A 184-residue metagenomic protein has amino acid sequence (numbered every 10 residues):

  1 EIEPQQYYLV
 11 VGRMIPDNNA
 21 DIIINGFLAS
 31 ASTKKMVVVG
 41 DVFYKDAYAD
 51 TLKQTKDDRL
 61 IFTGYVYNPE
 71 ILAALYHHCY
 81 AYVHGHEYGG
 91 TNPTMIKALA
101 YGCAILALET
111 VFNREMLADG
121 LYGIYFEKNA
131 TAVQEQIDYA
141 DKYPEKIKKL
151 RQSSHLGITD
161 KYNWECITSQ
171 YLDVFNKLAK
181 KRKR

Functional and structural regions predicted by a protein language model:
I2-N18, I24-A29, V37: Conserved donor-binding/catalytic core segment of Leloir-type glycosyltransferases
A49-P69: Nucleotide-activated donor-binding/catalytic signature segment of Leloir-type glycosyltransferases, i.e., the conserved
A73-C79, A98: Short alpha-helical donor nucleotide-sugar binding micro-motif in glycosyltransferases
E87: Aromatic "clamp/platform" in nucleotide-sugar-dependent glycosyltransferases that forms part of the donor/acceptor
A104-A107: Short hydrophobic beta-strand element within catalytic cores of glycosyltransferases and related nucleotide-activated
T110-G120, I124-Y125: Short acidic/histidine- and often glycine-rich active-site loop of Leloir-type glycosyltransferases that engages
G123-T131, Y139-P144: Conserved acidic donor-binding segment of nucleotide-sugar-dependent glycosyltransferases
K146-K161: A short, well-ordered alpha-helix in the C-terminal region of glycosyltransferases
